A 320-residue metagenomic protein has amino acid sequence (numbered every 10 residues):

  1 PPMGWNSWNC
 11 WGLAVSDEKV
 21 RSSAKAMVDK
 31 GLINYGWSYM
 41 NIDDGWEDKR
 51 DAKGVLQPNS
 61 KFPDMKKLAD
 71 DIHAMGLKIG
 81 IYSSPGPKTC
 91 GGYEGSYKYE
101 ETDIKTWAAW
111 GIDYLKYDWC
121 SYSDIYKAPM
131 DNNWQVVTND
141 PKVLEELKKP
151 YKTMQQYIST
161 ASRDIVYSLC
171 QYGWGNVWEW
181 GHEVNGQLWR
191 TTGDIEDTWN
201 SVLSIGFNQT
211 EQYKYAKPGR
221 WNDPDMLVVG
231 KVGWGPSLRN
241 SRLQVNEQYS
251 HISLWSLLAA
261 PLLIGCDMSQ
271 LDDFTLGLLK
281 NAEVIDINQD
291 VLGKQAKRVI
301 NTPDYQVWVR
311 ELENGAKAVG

Functional and structural regions predicted by a protein language model:
P1-R21, A26, K105, Q135-T138 (+1 more regions): N-terminal module-boundary/linker segments of secreted carbohydrate-active enzymes
W8-C10, G45, S84-K88, C120-Y122 (+2 more regions): Active-site beta-loop-alpha junctions enriched in small/polar residues
S23-N139: Aromatic-lined carbohydrate-binding/catalytic grooves of carbohydrate-active enzymes
H73, L77-S96, L147, Y151 (+1 more regions): Aromatic-lined carbohydrate-recognition surfaces of secreted/lumenal glycan-active proteins
T102, S159-T160, D164-D267: Glycan-recognition surfaces
K105, W110, W119-Y151, L169 (+1 more regions): Active-site and adjacent substrate-binding regions of carbohydrate-active enzymes
V229, T275, N281-K317: Membrane-interfacial catalytic/cofactor-binding modules of polytopic membrane enzymes
Y249, W255-L258, L263-G265, N301-G320: Carbohydrate-binding surface patches
